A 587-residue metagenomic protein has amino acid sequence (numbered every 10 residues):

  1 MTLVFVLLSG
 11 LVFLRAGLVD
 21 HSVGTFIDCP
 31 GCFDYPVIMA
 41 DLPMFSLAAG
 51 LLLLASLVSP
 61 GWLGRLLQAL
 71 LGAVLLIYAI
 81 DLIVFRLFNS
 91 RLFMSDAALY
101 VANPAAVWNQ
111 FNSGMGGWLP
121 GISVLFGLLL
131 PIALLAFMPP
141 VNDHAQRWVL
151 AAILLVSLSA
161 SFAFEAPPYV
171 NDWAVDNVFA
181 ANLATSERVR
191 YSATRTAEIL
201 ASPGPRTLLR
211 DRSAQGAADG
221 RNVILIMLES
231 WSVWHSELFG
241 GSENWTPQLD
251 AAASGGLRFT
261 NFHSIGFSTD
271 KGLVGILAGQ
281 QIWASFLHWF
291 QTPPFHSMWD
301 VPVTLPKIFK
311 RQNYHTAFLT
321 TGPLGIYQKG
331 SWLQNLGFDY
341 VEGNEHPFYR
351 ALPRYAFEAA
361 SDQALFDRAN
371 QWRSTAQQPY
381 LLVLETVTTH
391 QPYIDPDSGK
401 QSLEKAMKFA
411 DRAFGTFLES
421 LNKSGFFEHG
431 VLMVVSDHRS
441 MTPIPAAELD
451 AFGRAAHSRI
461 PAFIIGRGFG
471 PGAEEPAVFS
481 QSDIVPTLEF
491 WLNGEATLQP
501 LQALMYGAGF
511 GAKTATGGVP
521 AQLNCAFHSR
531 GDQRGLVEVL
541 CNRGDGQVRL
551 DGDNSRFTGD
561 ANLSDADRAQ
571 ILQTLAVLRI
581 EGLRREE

Functional and structural regions predicted by a protein language model:
M1-A180: Transmembrane and membrane-interface helices of multi-pass, inner-membrane envelope-modifying transferases
V4-V37, Q110-N112, Y191-A214, T260-K271 (+2 more regions): Short secondary-structure boundary segments
L8-G10, P36-V37, S59, F85 (+11 more regions): Glycine-centered secondary-structure boundary/capping sites
S56-L66, N112-S113, N142, A166-S192 (+6 more regions): Short, structured coil/loop segments at alpha-helix boundaries
L75, A97, S159-S161, A166 (+9 more regions): Generic intrinsically disordered, low-complexity segments enriched for polar/acidic and small residues
A105-W108, V156-S230: Membrane-interface segments at or immediately adjacent to transmembrane helices that form the boundary between
G204-E587: Solvent-exposed soluble domains appended to multi-pass membrane proteins
